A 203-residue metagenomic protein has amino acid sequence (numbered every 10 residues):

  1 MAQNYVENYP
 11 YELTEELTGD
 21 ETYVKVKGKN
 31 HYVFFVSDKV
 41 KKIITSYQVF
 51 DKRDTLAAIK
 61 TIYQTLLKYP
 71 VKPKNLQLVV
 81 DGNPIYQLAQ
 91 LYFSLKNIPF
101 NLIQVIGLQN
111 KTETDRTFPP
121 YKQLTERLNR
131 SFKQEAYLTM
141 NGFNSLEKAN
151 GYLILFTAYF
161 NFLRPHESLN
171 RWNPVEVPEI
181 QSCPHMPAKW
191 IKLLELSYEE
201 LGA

Functional and structural regions predicted by a protein language model:
M1-E12: Short, basic alpha-helical nucleic acid-contact segments in DNA-binding proteins and DNA transaction factors
P10-V26, F35-S37: Two-metal-ion RNase H-like nuclease active-site motif
Y47-V71: Active-site beta-loop-alpha junctions of metal-dependent nucleic acid enzymes, especially the RNase H-like/DDE
P73-Q87, I106-Q109, N173: Acidic/histidine-rich, metal-coordinating catalytic segments
G82, Q90-P120, L124: Conserved beta-strand -> loop -> alpha-helix junction used to position metal-binding or nucleic-acid-contacting
E113-S145, L163-R164: Active-site proximal helix-loop segment of RNase H-like, two-metal nucleases, encompassing DDE(D)
L138-A203: C-terminal domain-tail junction helix/linker
